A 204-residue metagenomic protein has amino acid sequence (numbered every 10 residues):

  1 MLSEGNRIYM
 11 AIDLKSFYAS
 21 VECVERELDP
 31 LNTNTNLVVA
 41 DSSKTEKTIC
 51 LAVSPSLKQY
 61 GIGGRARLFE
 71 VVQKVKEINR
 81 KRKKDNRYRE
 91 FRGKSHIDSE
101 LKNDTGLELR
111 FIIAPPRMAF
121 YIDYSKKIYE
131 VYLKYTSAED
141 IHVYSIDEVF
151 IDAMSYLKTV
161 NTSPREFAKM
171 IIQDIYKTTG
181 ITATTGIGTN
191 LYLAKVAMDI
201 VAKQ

Functional and structural regions predicted by a protein language model:
M1-Q204: Gly/Gly-Pro- and Ser/Thr-rich, intrinsically disordered tail segments characteristic of DNA damage-repair and tolerance
